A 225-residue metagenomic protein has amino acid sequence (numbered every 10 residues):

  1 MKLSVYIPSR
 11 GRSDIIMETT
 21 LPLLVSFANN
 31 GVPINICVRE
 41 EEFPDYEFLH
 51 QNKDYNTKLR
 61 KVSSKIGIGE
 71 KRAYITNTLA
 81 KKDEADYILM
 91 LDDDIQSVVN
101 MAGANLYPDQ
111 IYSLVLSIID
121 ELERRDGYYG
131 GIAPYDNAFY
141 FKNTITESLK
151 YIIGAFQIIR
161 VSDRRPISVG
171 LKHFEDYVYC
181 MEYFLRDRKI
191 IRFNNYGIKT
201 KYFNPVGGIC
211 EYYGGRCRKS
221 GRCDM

Functional and structural regions predicted by a protein language model:
M1-S4, G11-T19, L171-H173, Y177-M225: C-terminal catalytic/acceptor-binding lobe
K2-S4, V25-I36, T57: Short loop->beta transition adjacent to catalytic acidic/histidine clusters or analogous donor-positioning motifs
I7, G11-N30, E42-F48: Short, well-formed alpha-helical segments that are part of the catalytic scaffolds of diverse glycosyltransferases
I7-R10, L89-A102, A133-Y135, N195: Short loop/turn segments at strand-loop or loop-helix junctions that form parts of catalytic or ligand-binding pockets
I16-L24, N105-D120, R216-D224: Well-ordered, non-membrane alpha-helical segments in soluble/globular domains
I36, Y87-L91, Y128-A133, I190-N194: A structural signal for short, well-ordered beta-strand segments and their strand-loop junctions that often border
C37-L91, Q96-Q110: Active-site-proximal specificity loops/subdomain of glycosyltransferases
V98-V178: Conserved catalytic core of nucleotide-sugar-dependent glycosyltransferases
